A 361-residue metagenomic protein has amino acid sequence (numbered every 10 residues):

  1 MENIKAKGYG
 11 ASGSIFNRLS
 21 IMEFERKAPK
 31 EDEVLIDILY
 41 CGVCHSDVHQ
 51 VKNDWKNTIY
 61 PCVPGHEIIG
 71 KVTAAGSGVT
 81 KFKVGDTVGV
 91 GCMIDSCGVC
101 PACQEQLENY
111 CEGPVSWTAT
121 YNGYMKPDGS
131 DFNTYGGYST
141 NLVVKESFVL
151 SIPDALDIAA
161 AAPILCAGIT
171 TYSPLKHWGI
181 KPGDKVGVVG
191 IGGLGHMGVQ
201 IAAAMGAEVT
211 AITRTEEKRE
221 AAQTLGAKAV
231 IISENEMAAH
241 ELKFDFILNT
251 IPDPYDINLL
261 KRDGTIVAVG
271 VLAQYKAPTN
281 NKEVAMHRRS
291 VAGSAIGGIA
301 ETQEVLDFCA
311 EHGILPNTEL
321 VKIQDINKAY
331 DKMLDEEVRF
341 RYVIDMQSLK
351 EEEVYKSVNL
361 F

Functional and structural regions predicted by a protein language model:
M1-I4, I299-F361: C-terminal hydrophobic helical "lid"/dimerization subdomain of Rossmann-like NAD(P)H-dependent oxidoreductases
E2, E25-C41, D54-Q104, E108-N109 (+1 more regions): Glycine-rich beta-strand-centered segment in the early N-terminal region that forms part of a ligand/cofactor-binding
Y40, G91, L248-T250, M346: Short, well-ordered coil/turn residues at beta-beta hairpins and beta-strand->alpha-helix junctions within
C97-V189: NAD(P)H dinucleotide-binding glycine-rich loop of Rossmann-like/cofactor-binding domains, especially the beta1-alpha1
P182-I191, H196, I201-Y255: Adenosine-nucleotide cofactor-binding segment
L260-R262: Helix-to-beta-strand junctions that scaffold the AdoMet/dcAdoMet cofactor pocket in Class I SAM-dependent enzymes
V271-R288, I299-V305: Rossmann-fold NAD(P)-binding glycine/threonine-rich loop
